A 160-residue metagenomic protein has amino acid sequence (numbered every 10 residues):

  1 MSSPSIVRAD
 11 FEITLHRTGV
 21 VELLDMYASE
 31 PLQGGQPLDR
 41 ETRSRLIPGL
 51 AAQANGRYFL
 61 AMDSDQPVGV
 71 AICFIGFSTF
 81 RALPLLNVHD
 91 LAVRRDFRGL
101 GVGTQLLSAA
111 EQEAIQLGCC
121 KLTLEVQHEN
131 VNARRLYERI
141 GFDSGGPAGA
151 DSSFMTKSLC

Functional and structural regions predicted by a protein language model:
M1-T18, E22, S29: Conserved N-terminal entry element of GNAT/NAT acetyltransferase domains
V20-A28, T42-I47: Hydrophobic alpha-helical core bundles mediating ligand binding, dimerization, or RNAP-core interactions
Q36-Y58: Active-site rim helix/loop that mediates acceptor-substrate recognition in acyltransferases
Y58-L60, Q66-I75, N87, A92: Conserved beta-strand in the GNAT
F77-V88, R98, G118-C120: A conserved beta-turn-beta hairpin within the catalytic core of GNAT-like acetyltransferases that forms part
V93, G99-Q112, R135-R139: Conserved acetyl-CoA-binding loop-helix of GNAT-fold acetyltransferases
T104, H128-K157: Conserved active-site alpha-helix within GNAT-family acetyltransferase domains
L107, A114-E125: Conserved GNAT acetyl-CoA-binding A-motif
